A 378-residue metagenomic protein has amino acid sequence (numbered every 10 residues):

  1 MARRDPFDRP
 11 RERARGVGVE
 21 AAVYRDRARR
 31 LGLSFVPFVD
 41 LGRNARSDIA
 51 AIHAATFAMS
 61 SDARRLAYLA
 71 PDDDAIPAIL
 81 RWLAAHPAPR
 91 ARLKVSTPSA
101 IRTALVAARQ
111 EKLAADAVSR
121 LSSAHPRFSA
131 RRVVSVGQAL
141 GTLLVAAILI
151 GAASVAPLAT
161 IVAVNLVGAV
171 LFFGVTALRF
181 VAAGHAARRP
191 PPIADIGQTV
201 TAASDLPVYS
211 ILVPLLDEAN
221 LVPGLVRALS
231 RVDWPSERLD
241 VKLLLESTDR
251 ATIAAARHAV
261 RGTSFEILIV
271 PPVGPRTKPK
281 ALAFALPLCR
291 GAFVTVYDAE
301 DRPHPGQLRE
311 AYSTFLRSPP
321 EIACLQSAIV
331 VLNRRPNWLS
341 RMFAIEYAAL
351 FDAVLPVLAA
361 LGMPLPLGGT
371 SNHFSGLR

Functional and structural regions predicted by a protein language model:
R13-A85: Polyanionic, low-complexity intrinsically disordered segments
L83-S119: Extended, hydrophilic extramembrane loops/domains of integral membrane proteins
A107-A203: N-terminal membrane-anchoring/stem segments of glycan-assembly enzymes
A177-I211, L215-R238: N-terminal signal-anchor transmembrane helix
S230-G274, L316: Acidic donor-binding segment of Leloir-type glycosyltransferases
V260-S264, I269-P287, P305-R378: Long helical/loop segments within the catalytic core of UDP-sugar-dependent glycosyltransferases, especially the large
V294: Short aromatic/hydrophobic "clamp" motif used to bind/position activated sugar donors
D298-R302: The conserved acidic donor/metal-binding loop of glycosyltransferases
